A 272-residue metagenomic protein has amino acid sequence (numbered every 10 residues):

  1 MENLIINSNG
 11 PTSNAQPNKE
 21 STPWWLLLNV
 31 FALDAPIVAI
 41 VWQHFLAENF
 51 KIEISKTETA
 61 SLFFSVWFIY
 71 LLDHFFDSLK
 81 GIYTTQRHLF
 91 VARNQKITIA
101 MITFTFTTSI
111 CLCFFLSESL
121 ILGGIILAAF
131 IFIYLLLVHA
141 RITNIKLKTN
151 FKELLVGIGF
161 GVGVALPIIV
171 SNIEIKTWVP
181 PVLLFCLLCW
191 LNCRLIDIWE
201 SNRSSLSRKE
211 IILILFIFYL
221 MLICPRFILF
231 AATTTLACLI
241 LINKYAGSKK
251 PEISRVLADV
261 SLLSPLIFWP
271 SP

Functional and structural regions predicted by a protein language model:
W25-L46, G157-G163: The first (N-terminal) embedded transmembrane alpha-helix
A39-V41, L89-T98, K148-I168, K209-Y219 (+1 more regions): Small-residue-rich segments of transmembrane alpha-helices in multi-pass membrane proteins, especially helix faces
V41-S61, I110-G123, V164-L183, M221-I228 (+1 more regions): Helix-coil boundary and interhelical linker segments in multi-pass alpha-helical membrane proteins
E53-L72, I125-F132, I175-R194: Membrane-embedded alpha-helical segments that form the functional core of polytopic membrane enzymes, especially those
W67-A100, C186-Y219: Solvent-exposed interhelical
L72-Y83, I133-K146, C193-N202, I240-K249: C-terminal ends of transmembrane helices
F90-I169: Intramembrane alpha-helical segments
A231-P272: Extended hydrophobic alpha-helices typical of membrane-associated regions
